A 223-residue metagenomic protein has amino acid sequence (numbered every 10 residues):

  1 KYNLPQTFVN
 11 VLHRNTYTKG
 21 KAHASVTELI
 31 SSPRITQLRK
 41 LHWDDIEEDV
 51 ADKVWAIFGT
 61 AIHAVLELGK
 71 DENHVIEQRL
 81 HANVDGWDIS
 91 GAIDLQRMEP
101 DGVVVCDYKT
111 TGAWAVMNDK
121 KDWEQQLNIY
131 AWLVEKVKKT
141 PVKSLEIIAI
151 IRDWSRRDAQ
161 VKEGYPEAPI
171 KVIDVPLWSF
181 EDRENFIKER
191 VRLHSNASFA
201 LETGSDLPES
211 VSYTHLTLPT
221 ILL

Functional and structural regions predicted by a protein language model:
K1-V105, G112-Q125, E135, R157-G164: Metal-dependent nuclease catalytic cores that hydrolyze phosphodiester bonds in DNA/RNA, characterized by
A64-L68, V116-D153, S179-F186, R190: Metal-dependent nuclease catalytic cores in nucleic-acid-processing enzymes, especially RNase H-like/related
V75, V104-D107, V142-A149: A structural signal for short, well-ordered beta-strand segments and their strand-loop junctions that often border
T110-T111, T214: Ser/Thr-glycine-rich phosphate-binding loops at phosphate-binding pockets of nucleotides, nucleotide cofactors
R152-F186: Domain-level recognition of nuclease-like catalytic cores that cleave nucleotide substrates
D182-Y213: Polybasic (Lys/Arg-rich)
T214-T220: Conserved small/polar residues in nucleotide/adenosyl-binding loops
